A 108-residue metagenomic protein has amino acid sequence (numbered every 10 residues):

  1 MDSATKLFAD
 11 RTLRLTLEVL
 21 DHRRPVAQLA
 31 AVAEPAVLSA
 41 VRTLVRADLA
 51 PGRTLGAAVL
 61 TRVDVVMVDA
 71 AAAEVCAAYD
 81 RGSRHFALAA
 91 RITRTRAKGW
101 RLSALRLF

Functional and structural regions predicted by a protein language model:
M1-K6, E74, R101-L105: Peripheral, non-cofactor segments flanking catalytic/redox cores
M1-L49: Core segments of small alpha/beta cavity-forming domains
T5, A9-T12, T16, A58 (+2 more regions): Small-side-chain structural scaffolding
A50-H85: Surface-exposed, charged secondary-structure patches
A87-F108: Short beta-strand edge/turn micro-motifs at domain boundaries
